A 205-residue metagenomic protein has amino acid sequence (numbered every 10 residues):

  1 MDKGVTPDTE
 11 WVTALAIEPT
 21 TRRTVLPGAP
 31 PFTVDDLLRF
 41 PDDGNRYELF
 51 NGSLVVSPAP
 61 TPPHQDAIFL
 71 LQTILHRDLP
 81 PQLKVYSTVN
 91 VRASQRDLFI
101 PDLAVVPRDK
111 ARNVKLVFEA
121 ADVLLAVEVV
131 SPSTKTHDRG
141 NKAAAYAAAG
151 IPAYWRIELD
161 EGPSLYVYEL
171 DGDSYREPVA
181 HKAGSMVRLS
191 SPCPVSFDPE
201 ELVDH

Functional and structural regions predicted by a protein language model:
M1-H205: Gly/Pro/Ser/Thr-rich low-complexity, intrinsically disordered segments predominantly at protein N-termini
